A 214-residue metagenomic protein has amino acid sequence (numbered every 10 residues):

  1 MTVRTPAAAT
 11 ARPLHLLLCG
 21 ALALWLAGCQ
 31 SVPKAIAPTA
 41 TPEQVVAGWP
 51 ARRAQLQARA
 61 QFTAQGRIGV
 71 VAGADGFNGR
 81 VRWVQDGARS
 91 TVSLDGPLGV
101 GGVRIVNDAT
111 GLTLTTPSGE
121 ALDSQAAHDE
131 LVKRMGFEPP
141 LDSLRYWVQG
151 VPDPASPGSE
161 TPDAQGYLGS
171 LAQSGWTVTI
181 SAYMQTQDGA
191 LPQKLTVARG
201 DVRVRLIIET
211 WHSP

Functional and structural regions predicted by a protein language model:
T2-L18: Bacterial N-terminal signal peptides that target proteins for export
W25-G28: C-terminal motif of bacterial Sec signal peptides marking the signal peptidase cleavage site
Q30-P33: Bacterial signal peptide processing site
R52-A74: A short, Trp-centered hydrophobic/proline-enriched beta-strand micro-motif
G66-V70, V81, V92-L94, G169-A172 (+1 more regions): Short beta-strand segments that buttress and anchor functional surface loops
A88-E138: An acidic-aromatic
P117-S174: Flexible, processing/modification-adjacent segments and terminal tails in exported/periplasmic/extracellular proteins
G150-P214: Gly/Pro-enriched, hydrophobic low-complexity segments that function as extracytoplasmic propeptides/linkers
